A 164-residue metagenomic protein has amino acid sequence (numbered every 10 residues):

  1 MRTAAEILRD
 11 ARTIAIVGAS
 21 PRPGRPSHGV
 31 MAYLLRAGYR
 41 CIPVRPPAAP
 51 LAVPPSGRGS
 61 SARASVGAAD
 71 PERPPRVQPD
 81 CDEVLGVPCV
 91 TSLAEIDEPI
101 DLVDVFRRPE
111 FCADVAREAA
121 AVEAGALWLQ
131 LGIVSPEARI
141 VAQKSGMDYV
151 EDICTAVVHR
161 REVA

Functional and structural regions predicted by a protein language model:
M1-S56, S61-E98, D104, P109-A164: Structural/interface elements that position substrates and couple domains in central-metabolism enzymes
